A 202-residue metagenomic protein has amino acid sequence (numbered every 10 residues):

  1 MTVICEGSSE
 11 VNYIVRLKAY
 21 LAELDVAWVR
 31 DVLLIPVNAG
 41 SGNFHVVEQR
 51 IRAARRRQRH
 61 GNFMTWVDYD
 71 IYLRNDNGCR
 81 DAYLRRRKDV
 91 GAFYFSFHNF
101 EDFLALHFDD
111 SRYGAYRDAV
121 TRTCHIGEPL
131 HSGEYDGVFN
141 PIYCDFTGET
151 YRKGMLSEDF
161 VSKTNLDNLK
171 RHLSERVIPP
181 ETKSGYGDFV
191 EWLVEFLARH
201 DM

Functional and structural regions predicted by a protein language model:
M1-V11: Extended, compositionally biased accessory segments flanking or bridging domains
V3, P36-N38, T123: Compositionally biased, low-complexity repeat tracts
G7, N43-F44: Catalytic centers of nucleases
V11-L33, E48-M202: C-terminal accessory helical subdomains adjacent to catalytic cores in phosphodiester- and nucleotide-handling enzymes
D31-N43: Short beta->alpha junction loops
